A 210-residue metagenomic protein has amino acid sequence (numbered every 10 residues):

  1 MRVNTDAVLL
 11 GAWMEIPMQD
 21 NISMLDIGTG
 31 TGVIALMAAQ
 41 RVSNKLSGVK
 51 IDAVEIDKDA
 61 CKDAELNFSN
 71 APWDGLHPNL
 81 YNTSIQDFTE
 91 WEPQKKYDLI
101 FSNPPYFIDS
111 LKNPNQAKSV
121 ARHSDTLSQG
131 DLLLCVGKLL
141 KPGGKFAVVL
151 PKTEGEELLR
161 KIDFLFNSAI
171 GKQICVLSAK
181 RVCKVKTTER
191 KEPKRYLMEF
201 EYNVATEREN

Functional and structural regions predicted by a protein language model:
M1-I16: Conserved SAM-binding loop and adjacent beta-strand
V3, T126-P193: Conserved Class I SAM-dependent methyltransferase catalytic core
N4-V8, T29, V149: Short, conserved micro-motifs enriched in small and acidic residues
L10, N103, L132, F200: Residue-level signal for inorganic ion chemistry
A12-P93, L99-S102, I108-N113: Conserved SAM/SAH cofactor-binding pocket of Class I
G30, D87, R122-T126, D131-C135 (+1 more regions): Domain-wide signal for the mature, well-folded portions of proteins, strongly enriched in nucleus-encoded organellar
P104-D131, K138: Mobile active-site "lid"/loop adjacent to the S-adenosyl-L-methionine
K191-N210: SAM/dcSAM-binding transferase cores
